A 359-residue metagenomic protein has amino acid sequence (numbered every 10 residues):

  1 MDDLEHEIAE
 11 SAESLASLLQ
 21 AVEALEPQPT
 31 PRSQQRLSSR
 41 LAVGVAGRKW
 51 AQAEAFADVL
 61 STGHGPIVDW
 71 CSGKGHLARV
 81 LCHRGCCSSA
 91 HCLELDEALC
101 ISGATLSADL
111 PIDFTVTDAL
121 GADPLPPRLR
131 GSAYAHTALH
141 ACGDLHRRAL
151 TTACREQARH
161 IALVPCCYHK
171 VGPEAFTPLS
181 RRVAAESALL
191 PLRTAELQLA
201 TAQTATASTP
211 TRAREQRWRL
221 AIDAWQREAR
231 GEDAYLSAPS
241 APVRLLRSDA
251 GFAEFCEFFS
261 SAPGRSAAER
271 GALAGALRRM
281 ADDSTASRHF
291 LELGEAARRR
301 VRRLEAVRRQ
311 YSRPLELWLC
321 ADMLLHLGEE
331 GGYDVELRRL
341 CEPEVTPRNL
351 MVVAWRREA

Functional and structural regions predicted by a protein language model:
M1-S61: Conserved Class I S-adenosyl-L-methionine-dependent methyltransferase catalytic core
P27-P29, A108, D113, D118-A359: Class I S-adenosyl-L-methionine
G47, V68-G75: Class I SAM-dependent methyltransferase "Motif I" SAM/SAH-binding loop
T62-P66, G131: Short helix-loop-beta connector
K74-C86: Conserved SAM-binding loop of SAM-dependent methyltransferases across substrates and taxa, primarily the Class I
S89-E94: Conserved SAM-binding motif I beta-strand of class I
G103-A104: Conserved SAM-binding loop
